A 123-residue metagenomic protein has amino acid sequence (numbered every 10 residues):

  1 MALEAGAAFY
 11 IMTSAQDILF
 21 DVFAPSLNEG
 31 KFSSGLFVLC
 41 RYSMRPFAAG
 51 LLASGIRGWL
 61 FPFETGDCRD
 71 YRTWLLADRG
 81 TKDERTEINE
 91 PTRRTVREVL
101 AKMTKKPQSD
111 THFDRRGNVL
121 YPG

Functional and structural regions predicted by a protein language model:
M1-S34, G50-I56, G66-R69, G117: Metallocofactor- and cofactor-centric catalytic cores in central/energy metabolism, strongly enriched
L39: Short secondary-structure boundary segments
S43-M44: An amphipathic, hydrophobic-aromatic interaction surface with interspersed Lys/Arg that forms lipid/phosphate-bearing
F47: Aromatic/hydrophobic pocket-lining residues that form π-stacking "cages" and hydrophobic walls in ligand
R57-T86: Short, flexible loop segments at boundaries between secondary-structure elements
R79, R85-I88, T92, V96 (+1 more regions): Mature, matrix/stroma-exposed regions of nuclear-encoded mitochondrial and chloroplast proteins
R94-H112: Cap/lid and interdomain-hinge subdomains that line or gate substrate/regulatory clefts in soluble alpha/beta enzymes
P107-G123: Charge-patterned, long linear interaction tracts outside catalytic cores
